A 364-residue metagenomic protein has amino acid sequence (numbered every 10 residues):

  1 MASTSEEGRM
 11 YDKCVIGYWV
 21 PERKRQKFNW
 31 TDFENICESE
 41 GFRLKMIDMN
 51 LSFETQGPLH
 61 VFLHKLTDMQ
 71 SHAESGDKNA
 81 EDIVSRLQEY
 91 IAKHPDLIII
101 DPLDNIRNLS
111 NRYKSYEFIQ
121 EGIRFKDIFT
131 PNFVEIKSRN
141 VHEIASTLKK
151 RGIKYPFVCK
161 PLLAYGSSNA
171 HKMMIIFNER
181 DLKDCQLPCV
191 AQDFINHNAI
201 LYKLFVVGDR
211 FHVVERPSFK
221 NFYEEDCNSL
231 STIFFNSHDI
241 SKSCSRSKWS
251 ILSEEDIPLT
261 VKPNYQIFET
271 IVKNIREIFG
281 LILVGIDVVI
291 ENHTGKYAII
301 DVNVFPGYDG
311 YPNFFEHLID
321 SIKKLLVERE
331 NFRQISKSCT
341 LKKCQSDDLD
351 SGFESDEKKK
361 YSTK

Functional and structural regions predicted by a protein language model:
M1-V20, Q56, L66-Q70, A80 (+7 more regions): Active-site nucleotide/adenylate-binding loops and adjacent lid/helix of ATP-dependent enzymes
W19-E22, D48: Short beta-strand/turn micro-motifs composed of small residues that flank or help shape donor/cofactor-binding pockets
K24-W30: Short N-terminal binding/cap micro-motifs at the start of the first secondary-structure element
T31-N35: Short amphipathic alpha-helix
C37-G57, N140: A short, well-structured beta->alpha microelement
P58-F62: Conserved acidic residues
T260-K364: ATP-dependent carboxylate activation and anion-phosphoryl transfer catalytic cores that bind Mg-ATP to form
